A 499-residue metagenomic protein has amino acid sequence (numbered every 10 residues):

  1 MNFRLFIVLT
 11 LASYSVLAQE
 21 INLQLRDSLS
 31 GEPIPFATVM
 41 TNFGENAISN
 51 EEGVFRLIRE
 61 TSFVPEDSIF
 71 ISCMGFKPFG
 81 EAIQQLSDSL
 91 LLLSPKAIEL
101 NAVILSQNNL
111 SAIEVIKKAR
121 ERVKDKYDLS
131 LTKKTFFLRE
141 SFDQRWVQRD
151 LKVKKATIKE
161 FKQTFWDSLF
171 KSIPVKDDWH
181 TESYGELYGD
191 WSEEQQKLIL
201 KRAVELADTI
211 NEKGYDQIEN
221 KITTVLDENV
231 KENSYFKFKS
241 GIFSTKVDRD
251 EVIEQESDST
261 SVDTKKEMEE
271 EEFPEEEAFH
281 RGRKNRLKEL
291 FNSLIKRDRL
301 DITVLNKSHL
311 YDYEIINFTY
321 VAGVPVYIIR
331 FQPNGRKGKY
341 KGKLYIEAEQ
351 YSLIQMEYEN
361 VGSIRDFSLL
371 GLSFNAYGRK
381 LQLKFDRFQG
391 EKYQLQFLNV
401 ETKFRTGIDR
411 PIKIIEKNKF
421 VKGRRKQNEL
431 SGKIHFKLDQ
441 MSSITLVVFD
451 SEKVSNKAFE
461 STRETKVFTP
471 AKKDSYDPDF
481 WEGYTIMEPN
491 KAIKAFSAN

Functional and structural regions predicted by a protein language model:
M1-Q24, L100, N499: Bacterial Sec-dependent N-terminal signal peptides
I21, L29-F43, N50: Short, ordered, surface-exposed loop/turn motifs in non-cytosolic proteins
I21-D27, G53-F55, L91, V103: A short, amphipathic beta-strand motif
A37-T41, I69, L105: Hydrophobic beta-strand segments
E45-L57: Short, acidic Ser/Thr/Gly-rich low-complexity loop/linker segments typical of extracellular and cell-surface proteins
R56-P65: Short Pro-Gly-centered beta-turn/loop motif in secreted/extracellular proteins
S68-E81: A short, solvent-exposed loop/turn motif at the edges and junctions of modular extracellular/periplasmic domains
L92-D298, V304-S308, A322, N375-G378 (+1 more regions): Surface-exposed, low-complexity/disordered segments and acidic/polar micro-motifs at processing/linker regions
